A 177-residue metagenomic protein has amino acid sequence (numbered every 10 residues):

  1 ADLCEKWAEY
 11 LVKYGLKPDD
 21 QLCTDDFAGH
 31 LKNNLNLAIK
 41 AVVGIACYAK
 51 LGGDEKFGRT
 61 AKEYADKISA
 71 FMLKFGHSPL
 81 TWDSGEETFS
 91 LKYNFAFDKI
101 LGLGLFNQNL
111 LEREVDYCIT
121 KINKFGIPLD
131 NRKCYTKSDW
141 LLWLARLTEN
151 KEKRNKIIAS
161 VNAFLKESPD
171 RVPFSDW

Functional and structural regions predicted by a protein language model:
A1, G44-L51, F97-L101, L144: Buried hydrophobic packing segments
A1-G15, N34-Y48: Aromatic-rich carbohydrate-recognition surfaces in CAZymes
D2-E5, G58-S69, D116: Beta-strand segments within the central parallel beta-sheet cores of soluble alpha/beta enzyme folds
L16-N33, F75-W82: Acidic/His metal-coordination segments adjacent to aromatic residues that form catalytic metal sites in metalloenzymes
Q21-L22, C47-T60: Inter-helical turn/loop segments and adjacent helix faces that build the functional surface of alpha-helical bundle
N34-I39, A65-A159, A163, E167 (+1 more regions): Extended ligand-binding clefts on enzyme/binding-domain cores
